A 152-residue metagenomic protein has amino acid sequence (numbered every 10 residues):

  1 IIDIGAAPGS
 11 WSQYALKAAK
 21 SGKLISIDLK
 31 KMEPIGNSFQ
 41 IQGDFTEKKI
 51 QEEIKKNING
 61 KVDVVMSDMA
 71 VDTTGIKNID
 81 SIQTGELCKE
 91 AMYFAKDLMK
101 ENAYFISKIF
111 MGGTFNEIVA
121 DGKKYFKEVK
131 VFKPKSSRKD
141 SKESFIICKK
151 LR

Functional and structural regions predicted by a protein language model:
I1-A7: Conserved class I S-adenosyl-L-methionine
P8-K20: Conserved SAM-binding loop of SAM-dependent methyltransferases across substrates and taxa, primarily the Class I
A15, I54, A91-A95, G122: Class I S-adenosylmethionine-dependent transferase superfamily signal
K20-G22, L98-Y104: Short glycine-dipeptide loop
I27-T74: S-adenosyl-L-methionine
T73-T84: Glycine/threonine-rich flexible loop motifs
G85-E101: A short glycine-rich, Lys/Arg-flanked "PGG" loop and its adjoining helix->strand segment in the class I
M111-R152: Class I S-adenosyl-L-methionine
